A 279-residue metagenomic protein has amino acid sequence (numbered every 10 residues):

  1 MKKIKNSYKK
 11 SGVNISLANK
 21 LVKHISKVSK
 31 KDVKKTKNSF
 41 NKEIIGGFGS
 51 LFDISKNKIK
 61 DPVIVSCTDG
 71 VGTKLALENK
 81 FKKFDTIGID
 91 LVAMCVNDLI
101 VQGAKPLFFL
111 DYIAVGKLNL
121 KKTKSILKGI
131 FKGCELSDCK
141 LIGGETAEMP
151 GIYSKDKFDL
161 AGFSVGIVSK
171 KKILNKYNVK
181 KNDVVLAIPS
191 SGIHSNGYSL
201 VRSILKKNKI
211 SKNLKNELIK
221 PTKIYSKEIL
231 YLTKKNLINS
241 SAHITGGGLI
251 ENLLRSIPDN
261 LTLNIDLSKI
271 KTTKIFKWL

Functional and structural regions predicted by a protein language model:
K2-G12, L21, K27, K122-S137 (+3 more regions): Glycine-/charge-enriched secondary-structure boundary and capping motifs
K2-I100, D138-I142, P150-G151, A187: N-terminal glycine-rich phosphate/pyrophosphate-binding loops that anchor nucleotide-derived ligands and cofactors
I4-S7, G72-E78, L107-A114, K206 (+1 more regions): A short small-residue
I45-G46, L51-S55, V71-G72, K82 (+3 more regions): Glycine-rich anion-binding loops of enzyme active sites
N57-I59, K180, E228: Extracellular/periplasmic catalytic domains that process cell-envelope and extracellular macromolecules
K60, K74-A76, S195-Y198, N252-L253: Short helix/loop capping segments that flank catalytic or ligand/cofactor-binding pockets
L91-Q102, I229, I275-L279: Structured alpha-helical segments in the cores of large, soluble enzyme domains
Y198-N208: Short, compositionally biased
